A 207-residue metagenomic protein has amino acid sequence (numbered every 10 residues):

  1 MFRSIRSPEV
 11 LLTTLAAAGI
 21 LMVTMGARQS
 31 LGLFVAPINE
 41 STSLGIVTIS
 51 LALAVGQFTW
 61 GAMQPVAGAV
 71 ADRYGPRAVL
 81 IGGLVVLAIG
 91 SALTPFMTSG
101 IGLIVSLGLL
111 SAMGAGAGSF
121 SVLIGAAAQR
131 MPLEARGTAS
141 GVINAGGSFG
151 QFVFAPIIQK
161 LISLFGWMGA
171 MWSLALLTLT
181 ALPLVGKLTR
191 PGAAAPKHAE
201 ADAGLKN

Functional and structural regions predicted by a protein language model:
Q29, Q57-P65, F152: Residue-level signature of mid-helix packing/kink "hotspots" within the transmembrane helices of 12-pass Major
M63-G75: Helix-to-loop junctions at the C-terminal end of transmembrane segments in multipass secondary transporters
V85-T98: C-terminal ends and interior cores of transmembrane alpha-helices in multi-pass membrane transporters/permeases
F96-S106: Helix-loop junctions at membrane interfaces in 12-TM secondary transporters
L107-A145: Cytoplasmic helix-loop-helix junction between adjacent transmembrane helices in 12-TM secondary transporters
I143-A193: Helix-loop-helix hairpin linking two adjacent transmembrane segments in secondary transporters
T189-N207: Flexible cytoplasmic inter-helical loops of multi-pass small-molecule transporters
